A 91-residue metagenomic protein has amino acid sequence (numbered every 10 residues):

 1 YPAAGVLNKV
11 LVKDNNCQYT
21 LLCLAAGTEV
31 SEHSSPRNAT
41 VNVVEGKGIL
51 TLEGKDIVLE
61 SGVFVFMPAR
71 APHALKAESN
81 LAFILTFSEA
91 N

Functional and structural regions predicted by a protein language model:
Y1-T28, T86: A short glycine-rich, His/Asp/Glu-containing loop-to-beta-strand
T28-V30, G46-T51: Short beta-strand segments in beta-sandwich/barrel cores
E29-A39: Amphipathic, hydrophobic secondary-structure cores in small proteins
R37-I49: Glycine- and acidic-residue-biased ligand/ion/polar-headgroup-sensing regions
V44-E45, E60-S61, S79: A cytosolic small-molecule/anion-sensing beta-strand core signal
G54-A69: Short acidic-glycine-tyrosine-enriched beta hairpin
A69-N91: Ligand-binding loop in jelly-roll beta-barrel domains
